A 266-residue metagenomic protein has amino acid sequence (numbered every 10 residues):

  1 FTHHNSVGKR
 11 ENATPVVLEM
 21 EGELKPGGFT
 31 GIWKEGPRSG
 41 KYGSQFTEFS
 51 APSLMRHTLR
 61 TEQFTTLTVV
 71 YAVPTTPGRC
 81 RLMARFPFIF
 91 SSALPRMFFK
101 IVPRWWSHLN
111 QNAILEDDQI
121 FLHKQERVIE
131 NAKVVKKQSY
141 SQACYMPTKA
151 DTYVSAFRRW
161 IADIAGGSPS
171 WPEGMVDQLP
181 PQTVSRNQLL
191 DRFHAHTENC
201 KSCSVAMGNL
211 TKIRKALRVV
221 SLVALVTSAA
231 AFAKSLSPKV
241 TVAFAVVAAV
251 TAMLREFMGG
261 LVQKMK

Functional and structural regions predicted by a protein language model:
F1-K266: Rieske [2Fe-2S] iron-sulfur-binding subdomain
